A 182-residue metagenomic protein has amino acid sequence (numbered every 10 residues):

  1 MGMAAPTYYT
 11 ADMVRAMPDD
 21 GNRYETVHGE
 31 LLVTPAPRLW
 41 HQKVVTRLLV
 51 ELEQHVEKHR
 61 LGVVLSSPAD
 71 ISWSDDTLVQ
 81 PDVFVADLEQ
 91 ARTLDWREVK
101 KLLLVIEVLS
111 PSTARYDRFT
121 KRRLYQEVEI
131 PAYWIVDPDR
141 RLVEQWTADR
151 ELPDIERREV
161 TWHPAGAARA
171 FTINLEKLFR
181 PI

Functional and structural regions predicted by a protein language model:
M1-I182: Gly/Pro/Ser/Thr-rich low-complexity, intrinsically disordered segments predominantly at protein N-termini
